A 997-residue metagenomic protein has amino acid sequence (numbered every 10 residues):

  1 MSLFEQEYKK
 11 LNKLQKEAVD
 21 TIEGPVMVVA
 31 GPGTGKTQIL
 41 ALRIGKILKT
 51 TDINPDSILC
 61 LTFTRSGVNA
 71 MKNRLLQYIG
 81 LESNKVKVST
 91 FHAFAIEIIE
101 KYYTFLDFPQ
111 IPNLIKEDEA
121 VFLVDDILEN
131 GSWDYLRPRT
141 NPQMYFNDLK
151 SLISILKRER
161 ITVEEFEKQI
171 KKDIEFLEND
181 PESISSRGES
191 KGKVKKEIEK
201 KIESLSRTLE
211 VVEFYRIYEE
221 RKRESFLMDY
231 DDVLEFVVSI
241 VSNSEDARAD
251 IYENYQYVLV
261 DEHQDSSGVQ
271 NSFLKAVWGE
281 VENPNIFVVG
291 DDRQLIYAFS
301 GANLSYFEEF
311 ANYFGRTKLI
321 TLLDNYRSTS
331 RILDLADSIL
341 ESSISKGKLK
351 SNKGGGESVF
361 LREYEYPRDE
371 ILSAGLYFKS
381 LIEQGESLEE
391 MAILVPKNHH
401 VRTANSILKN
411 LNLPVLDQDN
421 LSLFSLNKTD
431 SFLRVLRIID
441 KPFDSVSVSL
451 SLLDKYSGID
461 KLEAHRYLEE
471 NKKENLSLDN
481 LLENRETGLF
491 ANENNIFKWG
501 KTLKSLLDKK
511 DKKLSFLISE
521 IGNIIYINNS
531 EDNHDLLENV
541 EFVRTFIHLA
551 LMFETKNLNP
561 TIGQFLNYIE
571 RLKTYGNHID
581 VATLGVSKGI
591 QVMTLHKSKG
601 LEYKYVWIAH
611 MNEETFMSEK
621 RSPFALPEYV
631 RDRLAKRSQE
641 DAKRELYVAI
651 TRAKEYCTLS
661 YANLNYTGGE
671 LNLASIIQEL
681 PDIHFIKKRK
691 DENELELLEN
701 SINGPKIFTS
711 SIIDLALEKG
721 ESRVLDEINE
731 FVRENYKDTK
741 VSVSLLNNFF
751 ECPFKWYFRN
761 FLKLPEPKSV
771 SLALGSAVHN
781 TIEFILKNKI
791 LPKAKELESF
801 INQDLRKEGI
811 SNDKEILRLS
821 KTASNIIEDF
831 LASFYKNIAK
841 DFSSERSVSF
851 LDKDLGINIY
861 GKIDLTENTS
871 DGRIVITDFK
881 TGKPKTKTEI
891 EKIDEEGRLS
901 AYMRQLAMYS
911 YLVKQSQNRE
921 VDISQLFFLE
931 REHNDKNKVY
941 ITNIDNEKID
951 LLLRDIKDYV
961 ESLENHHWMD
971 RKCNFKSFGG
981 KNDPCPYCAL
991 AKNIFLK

Functional and structural regions predicted by a protein language model:
M1-N73, D246, E253, L259-V260 (+8 more regions): Conserved motor-region signature of P-loop NTPase helicases/translocases
S2-Y8, A247-R248, L462-G488, N529-E721 (+3 more regions): Conserved C-terminal motor-coupling region of P-loop helicases
E5, E23, G45-E235, E253 (+4 more regions): A basic/glycine-biased coupling hinge at the interface between accessory DNA-binding modules
D52-S57, Q77-V86, Y102-K116, L128-Q143 (+14 more regions): Short, polar/flexible loop-turn hinges at active-site or ligand-entry regions and domain interfaces
S206-V211, I217, S387, E483-K597 (+3 more regions): Accessory C-terminal helicase-associated subdomains
G375, K379, K409-L411, A491-N494 (+4 more regions): C-terminal, charged and often intrinsically disordered regions of DNA end-processing helicases and nucleases
R689-I707, S910-K997: Metal-dependent nuclease catalytic regions and adjoining charged, substrate-binding loops involved in nucleic-acid end
S843-S916: Non-catalytic protein-protein interaction segments used by genome-maintenance enzymes to assemble and couple activities
